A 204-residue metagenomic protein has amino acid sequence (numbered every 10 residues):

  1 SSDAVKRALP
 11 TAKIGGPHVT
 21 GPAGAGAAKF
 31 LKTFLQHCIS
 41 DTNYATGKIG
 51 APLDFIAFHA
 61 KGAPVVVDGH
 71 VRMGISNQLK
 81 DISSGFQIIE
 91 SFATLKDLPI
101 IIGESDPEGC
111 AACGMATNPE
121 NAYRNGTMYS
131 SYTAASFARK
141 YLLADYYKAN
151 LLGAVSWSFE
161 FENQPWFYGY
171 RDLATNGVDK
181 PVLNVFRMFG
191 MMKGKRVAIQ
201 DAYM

Functional and structural regions predicted by a protein language model:
S1-L151, P165: Noncatalytic carbohydrate-binding groove/subsite architecture in carbohydrate-active enzymes
A134-M204: Aromatic- and carboxylate-lined catalytic core of secreted/periplasmic carbohydrate-active enzymes
